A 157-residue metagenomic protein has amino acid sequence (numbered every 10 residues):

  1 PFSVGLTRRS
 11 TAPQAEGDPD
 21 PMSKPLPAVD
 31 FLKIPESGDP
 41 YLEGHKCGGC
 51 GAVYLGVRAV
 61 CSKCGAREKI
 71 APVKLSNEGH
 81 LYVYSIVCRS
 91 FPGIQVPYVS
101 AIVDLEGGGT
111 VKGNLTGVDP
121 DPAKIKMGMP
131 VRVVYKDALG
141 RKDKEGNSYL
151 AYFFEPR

Functional and structural regions predicted by a protein language model:
Y41-G44, R58: Residues immediately within or flanking Cys/His clusters that coordinate Zn2+ in small zinc-binding modules
G48-G51, G65: Cys/His-coordinated zinc-binding microdomains
L55, K69-I70: Short functional micro-motifs and their immediate structural scaffolds
G79-L81, L115: Conserved hydrophobic positions within beta-strands
R89-I102: Short aromatic-glycine-enriched beta-strand elements
T110-D121: Beta-strand/loop nucleic-acid-binding surfaces
D119-R132: Short nucleic-acid-contacting surface segments enriched for D/E, G, S/T with interspersed K/R
K136-R157: OB-fold/S1-family single-stranded nucleic acid-binding modules
